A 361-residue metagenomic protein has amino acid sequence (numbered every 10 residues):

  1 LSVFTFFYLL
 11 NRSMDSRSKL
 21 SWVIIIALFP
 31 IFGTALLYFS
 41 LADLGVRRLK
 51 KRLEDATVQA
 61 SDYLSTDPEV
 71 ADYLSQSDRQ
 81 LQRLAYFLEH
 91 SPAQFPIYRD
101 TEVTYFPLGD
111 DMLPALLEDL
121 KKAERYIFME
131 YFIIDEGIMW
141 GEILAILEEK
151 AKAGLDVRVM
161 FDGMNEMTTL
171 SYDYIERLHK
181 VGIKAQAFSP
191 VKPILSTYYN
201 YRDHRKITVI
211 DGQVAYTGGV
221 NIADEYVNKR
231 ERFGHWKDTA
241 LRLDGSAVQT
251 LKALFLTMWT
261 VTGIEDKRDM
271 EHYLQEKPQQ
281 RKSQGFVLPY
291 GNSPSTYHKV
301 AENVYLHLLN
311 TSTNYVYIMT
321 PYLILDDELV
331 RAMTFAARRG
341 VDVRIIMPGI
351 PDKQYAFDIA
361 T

Functional and structural regions predicted by a protein language model:
L1-N303, H307, T311, F335 (+1 more regions): N-terminal localization/anchoring segments of enzymes in phospholipid and broader phosphate metabolism
V220, P321-Y322: Active-site metal-binding loops of divalent metal-dependent hydrolases
N292, M319-T320: Thr-Gly-centered strand-to-loop micro-motif
S312, Y322-R344, P348-Y355: Helical hairpin unit composed of two closely spaced alpha helices linked by a short loop
I359-T361: Short, intrinsically disordered, charge-balanced linker/junction segments flanking boundaries in proteins
